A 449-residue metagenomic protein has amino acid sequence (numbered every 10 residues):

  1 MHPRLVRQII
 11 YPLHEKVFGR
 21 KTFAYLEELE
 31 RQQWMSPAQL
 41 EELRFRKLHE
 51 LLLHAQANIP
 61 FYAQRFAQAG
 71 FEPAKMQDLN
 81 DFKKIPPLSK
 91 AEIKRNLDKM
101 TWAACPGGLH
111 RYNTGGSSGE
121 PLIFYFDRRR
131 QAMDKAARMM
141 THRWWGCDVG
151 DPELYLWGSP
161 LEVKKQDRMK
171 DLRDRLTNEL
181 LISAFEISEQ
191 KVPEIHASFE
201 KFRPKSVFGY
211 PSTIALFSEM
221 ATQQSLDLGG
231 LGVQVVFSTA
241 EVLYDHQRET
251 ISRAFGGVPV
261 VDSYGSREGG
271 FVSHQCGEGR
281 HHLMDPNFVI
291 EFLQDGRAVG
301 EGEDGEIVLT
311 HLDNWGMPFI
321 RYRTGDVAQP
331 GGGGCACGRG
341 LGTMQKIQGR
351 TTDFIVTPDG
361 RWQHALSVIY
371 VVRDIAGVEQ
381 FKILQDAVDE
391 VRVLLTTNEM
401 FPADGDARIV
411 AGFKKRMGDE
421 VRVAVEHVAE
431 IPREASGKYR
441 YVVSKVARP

Functional and structural regions predicted by a protein language model:
M1-N113, G119-K135, M139-P152, S159 (+8 more regions): Nucleotide 5′-phosphate-binding alpha/beta core
A55, T114, E153, V207 (+6 more regions): Residue-level signal for inorganic ion chemistry
A132, P152-A215: AMP-binding/adenylate-forming
L180-S183, V261-S263, V423-V428: General small-molecule cofactor/ligand-binding pocket signal
A184-K191, P204-Q247, V261-G269: Adenylate-forming
P193-H196, E200, S225, I369-V372: Short hydrophobic/charged patches on amphipathic alpha-helices used for structural packing and interfaces
V207, V242, D313-D419: AMP-binding/adenylate-forming catalytic core of the ANL superfamily
Q234, S238-T239, L243-G334, T351-D353: Conserved AMP-binding/adenylate-forming
